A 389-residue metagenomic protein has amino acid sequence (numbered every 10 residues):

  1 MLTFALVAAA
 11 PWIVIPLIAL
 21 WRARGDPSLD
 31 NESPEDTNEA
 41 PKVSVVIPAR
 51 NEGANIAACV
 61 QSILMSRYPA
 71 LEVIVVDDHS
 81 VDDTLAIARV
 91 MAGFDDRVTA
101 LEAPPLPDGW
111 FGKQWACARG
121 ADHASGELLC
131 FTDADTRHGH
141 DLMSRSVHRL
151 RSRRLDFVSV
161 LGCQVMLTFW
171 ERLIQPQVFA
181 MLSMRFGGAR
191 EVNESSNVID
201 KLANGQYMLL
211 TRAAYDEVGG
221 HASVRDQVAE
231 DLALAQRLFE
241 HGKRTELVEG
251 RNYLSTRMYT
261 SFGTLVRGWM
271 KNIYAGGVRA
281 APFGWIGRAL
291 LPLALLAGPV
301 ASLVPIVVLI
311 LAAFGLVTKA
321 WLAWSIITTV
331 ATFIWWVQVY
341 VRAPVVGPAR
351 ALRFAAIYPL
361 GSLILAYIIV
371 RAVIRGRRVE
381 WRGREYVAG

Functional and structural regions predicted by a protein language model:
M1-T37, Q175-P176, G188: N-terminal membrane-anchoring/stem segments of glycan-assembly enzymes
P11-A19, T99-D122, R145-V218, A222 (+3 more regions): Long helical/loop segments within the catalytic core of UDP-sugar-dependent glycosyltransferases, especially the large
P41-S44, E72, A233: Cell-envelope/extracellular polymer assembly enzymes that use nucleotide-activated donors
Q61-A70: Short, acidic, metal-binding catalytic loop of nucleotide-sugar glycosyltransferases
P69, D77-I87, P104-P105: A conserved acidic beta->alpha catalytic loop
D83, I87, T132-R149: Acidic donor-binding/catalytic loop of UDP-sugar-dependent glycosyltransferases, especially processive GT2
L150-S183, A213-D216, H221-G287, Y386: Catalytic donor/gating beta->alpha subdomain of glycosyltransferases that bind UDP-sugars
L291-G376: Membrane-embedded multi-pass helical conduit in multi-pass membrane proteins, especially envelope-biosynthetic
